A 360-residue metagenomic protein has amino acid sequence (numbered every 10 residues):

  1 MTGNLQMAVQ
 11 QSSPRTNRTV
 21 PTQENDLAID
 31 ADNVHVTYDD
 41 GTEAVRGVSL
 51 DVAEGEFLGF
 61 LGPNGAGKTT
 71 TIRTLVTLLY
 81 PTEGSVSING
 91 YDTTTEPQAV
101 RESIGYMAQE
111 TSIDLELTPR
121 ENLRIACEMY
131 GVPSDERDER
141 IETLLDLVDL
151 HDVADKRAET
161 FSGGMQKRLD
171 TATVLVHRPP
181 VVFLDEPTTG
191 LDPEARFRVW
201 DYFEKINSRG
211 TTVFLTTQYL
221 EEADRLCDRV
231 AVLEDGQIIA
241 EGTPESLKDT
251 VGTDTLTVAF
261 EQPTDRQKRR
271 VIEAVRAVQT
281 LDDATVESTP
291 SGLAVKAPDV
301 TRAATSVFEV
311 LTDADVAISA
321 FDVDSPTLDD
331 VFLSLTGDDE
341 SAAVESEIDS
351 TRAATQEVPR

Functional and structural regions predicted by a protein language model:
M1-H35, D338-R360: ABC-family P-loop ATPase nucleotide-binding domain
L27-A31, V36-E221, R225-E234, I239-A240: ABC transporter nucleotide-binding domains
D155, V286-S288, V323: Hydrophobic/anchoring residues in structured secondary elements
D201-K296: ABC transporter nucleotide-binding domain
V316-D324: Conserved short beta-strand edge segments in small beta-sheet-based binding/regulatory domains
V331-D339: Short, low-order "capping/linker" segments at domain edges
